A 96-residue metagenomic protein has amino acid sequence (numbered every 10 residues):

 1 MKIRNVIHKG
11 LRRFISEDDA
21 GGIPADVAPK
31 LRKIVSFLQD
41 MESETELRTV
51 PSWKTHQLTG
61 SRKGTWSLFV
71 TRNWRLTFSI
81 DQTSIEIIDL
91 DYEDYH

Functional and structural regions predicted by a protein language model:
M1-I34: Arg/Lys-rich, positively charged N-terminal/basic patches that mediate binding to nucleic acids
K2, D19, S43, K54 (+1 more regions): Glycine-rich, flexible loop/turn motifs
P24-V50: Short, solvent-exposed, low-complexity loop/linker segments
E42-W66: A short, surface-exposed loop/turn module that caps and links secondary-structure elements
T59, W66-H96: Enriched for short, Lys/Arg-rich terminal
